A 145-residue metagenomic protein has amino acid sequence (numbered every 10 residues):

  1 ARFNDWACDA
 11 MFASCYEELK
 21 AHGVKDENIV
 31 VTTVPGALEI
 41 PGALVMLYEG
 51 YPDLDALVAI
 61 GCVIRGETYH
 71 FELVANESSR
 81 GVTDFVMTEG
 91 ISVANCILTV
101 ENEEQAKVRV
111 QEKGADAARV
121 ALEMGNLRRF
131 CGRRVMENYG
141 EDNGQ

Functional and structural regions predicted by a protein language model:
R2-F3, V34, C62-V63, I97-E101: Short, ordered loop/turn segments at secondary-structure junctions
R2-P35: Glycine-rich phosphate/diphosphate-binding loop of Rossmann-like nucleotide-binding domains
Y16-L19, Y48, L122-G125: Short, well-ordered amphipathic alpha-helices
V30, D55-L57, I91-I97: Structural motif
T32-G50, C96, E103-E104: Glycine-rich oxoanion-binding loops at beta->alpha junctions
E39, A43-G81: Glycine-rich phosphate-binding loop
F71-Q145: C-terminal binding/interaction regions
